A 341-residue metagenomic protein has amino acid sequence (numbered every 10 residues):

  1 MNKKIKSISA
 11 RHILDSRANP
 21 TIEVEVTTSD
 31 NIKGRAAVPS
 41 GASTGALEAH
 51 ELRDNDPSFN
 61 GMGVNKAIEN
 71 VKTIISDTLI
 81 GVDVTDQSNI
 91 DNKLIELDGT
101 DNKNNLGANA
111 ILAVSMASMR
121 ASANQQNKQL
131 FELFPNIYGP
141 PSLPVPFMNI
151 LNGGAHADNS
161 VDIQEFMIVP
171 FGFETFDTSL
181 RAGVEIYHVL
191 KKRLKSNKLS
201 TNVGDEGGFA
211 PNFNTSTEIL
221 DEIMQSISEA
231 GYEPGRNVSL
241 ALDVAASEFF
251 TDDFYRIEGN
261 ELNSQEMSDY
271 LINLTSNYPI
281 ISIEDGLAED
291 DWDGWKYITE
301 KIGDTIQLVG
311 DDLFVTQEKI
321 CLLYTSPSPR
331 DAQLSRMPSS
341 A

Functional and structural regions predicted by a protein language model:
M1-P20: Short, Gly/Pro- and small/polar-rich lid/capping loops
P39-K128, L180, G208: Metal- or metallocofactor-binding catalytic centers and their adjacent structured scaffolds across diverse enzyme
T85-I90, A108, L130-L133, K191-F209 (+2 more regions): Flexible, glycine/charged-enriched surface loops at secondary-structure junctions
M148-N149, L240-L242, L308-G310: Hydrophobic faces of well-ordered beta-strands that scaffold small-molecule active sites in alpha/beta enzyme cores
L151-N202: Mobile "lid/hinge" segments at catalytic clefts and subdomain interfaces of large enzymes
D221-A288, K296: Acidic, glycine-rich loop-and-beta core segments that form the ion-binding/anion-interacting portion of active sites
I280-E289, Q307-V315, S326: Catalytic beta/alpha-barrel core
Y324-R330: Conserved small/polar residues in nucleotide/adenosyl-binding loops
